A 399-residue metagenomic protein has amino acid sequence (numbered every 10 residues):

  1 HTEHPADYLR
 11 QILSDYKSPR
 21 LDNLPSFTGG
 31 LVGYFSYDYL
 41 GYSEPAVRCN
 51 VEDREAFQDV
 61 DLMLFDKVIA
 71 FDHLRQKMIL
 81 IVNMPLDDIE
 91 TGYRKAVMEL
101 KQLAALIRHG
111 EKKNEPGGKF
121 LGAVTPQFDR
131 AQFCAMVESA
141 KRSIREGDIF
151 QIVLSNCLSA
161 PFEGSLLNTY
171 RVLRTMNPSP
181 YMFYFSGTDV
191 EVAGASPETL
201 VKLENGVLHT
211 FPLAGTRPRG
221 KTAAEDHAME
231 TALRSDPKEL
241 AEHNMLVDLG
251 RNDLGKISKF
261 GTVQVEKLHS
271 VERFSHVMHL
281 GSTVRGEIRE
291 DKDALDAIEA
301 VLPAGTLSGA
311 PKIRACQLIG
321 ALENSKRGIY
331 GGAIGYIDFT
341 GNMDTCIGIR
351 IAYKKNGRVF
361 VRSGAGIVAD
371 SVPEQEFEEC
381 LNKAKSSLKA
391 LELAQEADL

Functional and structural regions predicted by a protein language model:
H1-L399: Extended alpha-helical targeting/anchoring segments, especially N-terminal organellar/secretory targeting helices
